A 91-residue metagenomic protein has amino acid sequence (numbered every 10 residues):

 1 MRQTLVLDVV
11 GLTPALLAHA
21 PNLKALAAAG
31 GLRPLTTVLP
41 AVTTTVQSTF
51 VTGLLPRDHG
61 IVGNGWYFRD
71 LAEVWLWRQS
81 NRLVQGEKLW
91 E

Functional and structural regions predicted by a protein language model:
M1-Q3, G11-E91: Active-site nucleophile/metal-coordination loop of metallo-enzymes that catalyze phosphate/sulfate and related
V6: Hydrophobic "anchor" residues on beta-strands that sit immediately upstream of conserved functional sites
